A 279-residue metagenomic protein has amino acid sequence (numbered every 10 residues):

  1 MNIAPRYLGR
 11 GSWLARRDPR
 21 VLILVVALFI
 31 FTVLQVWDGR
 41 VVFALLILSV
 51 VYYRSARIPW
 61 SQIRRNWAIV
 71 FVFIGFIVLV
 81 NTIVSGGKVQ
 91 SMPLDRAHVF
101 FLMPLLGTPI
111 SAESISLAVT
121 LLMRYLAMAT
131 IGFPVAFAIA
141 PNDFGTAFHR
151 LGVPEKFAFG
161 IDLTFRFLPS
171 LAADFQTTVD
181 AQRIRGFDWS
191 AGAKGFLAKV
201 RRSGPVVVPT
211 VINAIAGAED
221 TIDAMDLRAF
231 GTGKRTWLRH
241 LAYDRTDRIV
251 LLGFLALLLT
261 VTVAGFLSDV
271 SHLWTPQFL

Functional and structural regions predicted by a protein language model:
M1-G39, I47-R54, K156, A173-L279: Transmembrane alpha-helix interface motif
G11, L34, R57-Q62, L105 (+4 more regions): Membrane-helix interfacial "entry" motifs
L22-I23, P59-I74, D247-F254: Alpha-helical transmembrane segments and their helix-start/interface "positive-inside/aromatic belt" motifs in integral
W37-L45, Q62-R65: Short, aromatic-rich membrane-interface segments at the entry and exit of alpha-helical transmembrane domains
L48-I58, V72-F76: Alpha-helical transmembrane segments and their membrane-interface exit regions
R57-W60, T82-V89, T262-D269: Transmembrane helix-loop junctions and nearby membrane-interface residues
N66-G192: Juxtamembrane/interface alpha-helical elements of multi-pass membrane proteins
